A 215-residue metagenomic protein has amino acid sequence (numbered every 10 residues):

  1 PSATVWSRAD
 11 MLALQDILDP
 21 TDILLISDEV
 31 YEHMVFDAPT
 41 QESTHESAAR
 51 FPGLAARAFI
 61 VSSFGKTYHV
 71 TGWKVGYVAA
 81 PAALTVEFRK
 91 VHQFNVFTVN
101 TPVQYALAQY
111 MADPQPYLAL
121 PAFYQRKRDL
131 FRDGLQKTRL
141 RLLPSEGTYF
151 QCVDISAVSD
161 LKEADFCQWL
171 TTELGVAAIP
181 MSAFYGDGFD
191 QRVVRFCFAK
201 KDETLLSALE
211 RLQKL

Functional and structural regions predicted by a protein language model:
P1-L215: PLP-dependent class I/II
